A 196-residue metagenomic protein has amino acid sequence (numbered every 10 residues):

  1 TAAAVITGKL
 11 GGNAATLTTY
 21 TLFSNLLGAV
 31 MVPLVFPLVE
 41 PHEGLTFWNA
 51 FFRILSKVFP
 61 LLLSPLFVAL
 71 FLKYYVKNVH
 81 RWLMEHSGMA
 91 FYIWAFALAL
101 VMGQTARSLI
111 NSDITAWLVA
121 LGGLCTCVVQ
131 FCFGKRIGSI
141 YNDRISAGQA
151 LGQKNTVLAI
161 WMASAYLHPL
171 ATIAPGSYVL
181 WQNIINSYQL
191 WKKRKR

Functional and structural regions predicted by a protein language model:
T1-R196: Alpha-helical transmembrane segments of multi-pass small-molecule/ion transporters
